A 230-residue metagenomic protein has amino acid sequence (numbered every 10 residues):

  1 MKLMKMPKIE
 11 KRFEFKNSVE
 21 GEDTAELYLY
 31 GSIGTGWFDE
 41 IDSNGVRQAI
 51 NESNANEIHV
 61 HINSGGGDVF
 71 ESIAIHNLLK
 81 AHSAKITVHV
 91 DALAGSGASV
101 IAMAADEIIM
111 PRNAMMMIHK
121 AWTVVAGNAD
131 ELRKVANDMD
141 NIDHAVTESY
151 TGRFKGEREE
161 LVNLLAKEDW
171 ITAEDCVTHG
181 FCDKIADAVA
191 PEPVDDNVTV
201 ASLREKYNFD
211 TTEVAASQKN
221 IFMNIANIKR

Functional and structural regions predicted by a protein language model:
M1-H89, L93-G97, A105-R230: N-terminal organellar transit peptides
